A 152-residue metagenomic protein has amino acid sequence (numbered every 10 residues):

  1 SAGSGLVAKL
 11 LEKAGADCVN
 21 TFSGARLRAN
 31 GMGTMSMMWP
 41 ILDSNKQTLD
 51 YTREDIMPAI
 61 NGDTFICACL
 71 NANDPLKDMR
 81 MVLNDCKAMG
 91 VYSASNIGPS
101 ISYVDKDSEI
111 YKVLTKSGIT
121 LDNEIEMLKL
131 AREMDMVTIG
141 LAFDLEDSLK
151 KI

Functional and structural regions predicted by a protein language model:
S1-I152: Alpha/beta enzyme core
